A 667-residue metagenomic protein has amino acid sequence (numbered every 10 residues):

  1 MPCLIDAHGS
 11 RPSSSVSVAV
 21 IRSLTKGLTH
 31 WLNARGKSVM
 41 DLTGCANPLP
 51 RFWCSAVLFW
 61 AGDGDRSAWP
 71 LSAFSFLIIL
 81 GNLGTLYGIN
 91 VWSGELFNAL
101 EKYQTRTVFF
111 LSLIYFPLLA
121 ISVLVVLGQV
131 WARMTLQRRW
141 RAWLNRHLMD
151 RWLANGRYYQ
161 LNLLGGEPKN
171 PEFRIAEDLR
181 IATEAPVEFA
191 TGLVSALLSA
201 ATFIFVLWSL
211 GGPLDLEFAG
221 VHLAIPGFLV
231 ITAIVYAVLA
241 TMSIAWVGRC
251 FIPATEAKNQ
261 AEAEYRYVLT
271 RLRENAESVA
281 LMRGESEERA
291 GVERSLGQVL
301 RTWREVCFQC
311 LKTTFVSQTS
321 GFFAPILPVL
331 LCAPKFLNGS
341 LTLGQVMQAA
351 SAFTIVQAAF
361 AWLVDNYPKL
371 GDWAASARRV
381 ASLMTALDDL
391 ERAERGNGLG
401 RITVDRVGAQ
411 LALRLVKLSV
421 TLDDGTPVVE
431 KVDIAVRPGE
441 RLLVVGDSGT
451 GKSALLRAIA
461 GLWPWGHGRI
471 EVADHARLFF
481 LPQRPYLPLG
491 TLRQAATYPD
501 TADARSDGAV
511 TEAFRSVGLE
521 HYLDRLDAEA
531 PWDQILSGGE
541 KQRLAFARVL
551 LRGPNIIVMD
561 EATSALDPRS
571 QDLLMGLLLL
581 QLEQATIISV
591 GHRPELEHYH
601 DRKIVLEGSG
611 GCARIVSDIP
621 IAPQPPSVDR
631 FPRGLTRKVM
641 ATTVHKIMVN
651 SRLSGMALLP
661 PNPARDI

Functional and structural regions predicted by a protein language model:
P2-R11, S15-L86, E95-Y115, Q129-R133 (+8 more regions): Membrane-integrated ABC transporters
L77, G88-N90, G192-V221, G227-G248 (+3 more regions): A hydrophobic transmembrane-helix motif
E167, M384-L443, G466-D474, E512 (+1 more regions): Primarily ABC-family ATPase nucleotide-binding module
G248-P253, A263, S278-G284, A290 (+3 more regions): Cytosolic ends of transmembrane helices, especially the final helix of ABC transmembrane type-1 domains
C250, A254-C307, R395-L399: Loop segments that connect adjacent transmembrane helices in multi-pass transporters
L442, S453-L462: Short, conserved post-Walker A segment of ABC-type ATPase nucleotide-binding domains
A458, A495, A528-P626: ABC-family ATPase nucleotide-binding domain "signature/switch" substructure
P485-P531: Conserved "ABC signature" C-loop
